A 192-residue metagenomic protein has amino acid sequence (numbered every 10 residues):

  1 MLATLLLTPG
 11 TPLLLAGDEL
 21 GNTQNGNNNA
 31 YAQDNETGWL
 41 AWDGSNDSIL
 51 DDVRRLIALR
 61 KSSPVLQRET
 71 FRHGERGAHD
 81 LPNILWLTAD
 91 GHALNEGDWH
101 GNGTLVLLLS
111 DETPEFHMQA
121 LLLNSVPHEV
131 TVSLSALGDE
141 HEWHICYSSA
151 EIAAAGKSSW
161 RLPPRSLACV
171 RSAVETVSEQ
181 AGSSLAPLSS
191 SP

Functional and structural regions predicted by a protein language model:
A3-S191: Carbohydrate-interacting/catalytic domains
